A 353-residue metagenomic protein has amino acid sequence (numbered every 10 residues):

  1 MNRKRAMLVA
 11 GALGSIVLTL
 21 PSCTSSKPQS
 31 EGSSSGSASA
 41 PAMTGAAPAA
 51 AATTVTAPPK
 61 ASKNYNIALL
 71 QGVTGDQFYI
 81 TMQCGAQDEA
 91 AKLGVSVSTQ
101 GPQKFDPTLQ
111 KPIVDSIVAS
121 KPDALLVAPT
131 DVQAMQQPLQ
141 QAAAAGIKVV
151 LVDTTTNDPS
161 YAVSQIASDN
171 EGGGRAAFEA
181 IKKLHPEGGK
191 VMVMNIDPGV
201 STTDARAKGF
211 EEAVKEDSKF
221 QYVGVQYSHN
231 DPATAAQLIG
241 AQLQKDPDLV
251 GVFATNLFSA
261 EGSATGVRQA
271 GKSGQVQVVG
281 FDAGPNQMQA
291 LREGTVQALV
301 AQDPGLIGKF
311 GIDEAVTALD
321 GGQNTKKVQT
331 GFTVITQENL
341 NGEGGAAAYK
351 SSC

Functional and structural regions predicted by a protein language model:
N2-G11, I16, S22-C353: A residue-level marker of the well-folded mature domains of exported/periplasmic proteins
